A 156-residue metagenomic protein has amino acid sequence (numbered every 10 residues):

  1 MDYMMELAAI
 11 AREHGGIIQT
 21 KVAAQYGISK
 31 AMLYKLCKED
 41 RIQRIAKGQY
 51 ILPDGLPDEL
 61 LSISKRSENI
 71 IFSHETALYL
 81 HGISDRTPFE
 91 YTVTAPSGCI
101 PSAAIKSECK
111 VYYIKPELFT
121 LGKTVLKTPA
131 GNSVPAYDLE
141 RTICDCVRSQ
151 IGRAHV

Functional and structural regions predicted by a protein language model:
D2-E6, I28-A31: N-terminal amphipathic/basic helix or basic patch
Y3-E6, G16-V22, C37, I45 (+1 more regions): Nucleic-acid-binding surface
R12: Short, small/polar residue-rich loop motifs at catalytic or cofactor-binding pockets
Q25-K38: Short amphipathic alpha-helical interaction segments
